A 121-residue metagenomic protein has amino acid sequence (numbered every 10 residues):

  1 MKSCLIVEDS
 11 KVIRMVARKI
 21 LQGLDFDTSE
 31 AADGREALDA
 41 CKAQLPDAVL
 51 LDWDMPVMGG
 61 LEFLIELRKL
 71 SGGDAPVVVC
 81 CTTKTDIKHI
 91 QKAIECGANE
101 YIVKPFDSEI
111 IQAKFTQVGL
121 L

Functional and structural regions predicted by a protein language model:
K11-S29: Two-component/phosphorelay signaling modules centered on CheY-like receiver
E30-A48: Acidic, metal-coordinating helix/loop segments flanking the phosphotransfer/catalytic sites of two-component signaling
D33-E36, G59-I65: Acidic catalytic/metal-coordinating carboxylates
P56-V57, D86: The feature encodes the CheY-like receiver
E62, T85-E100, A113: Alpha4 helix (beta4-alpha4-beta5 surface) of REC/receiver domains from two-component response regulators
F106-F115: C-terminal output helix
